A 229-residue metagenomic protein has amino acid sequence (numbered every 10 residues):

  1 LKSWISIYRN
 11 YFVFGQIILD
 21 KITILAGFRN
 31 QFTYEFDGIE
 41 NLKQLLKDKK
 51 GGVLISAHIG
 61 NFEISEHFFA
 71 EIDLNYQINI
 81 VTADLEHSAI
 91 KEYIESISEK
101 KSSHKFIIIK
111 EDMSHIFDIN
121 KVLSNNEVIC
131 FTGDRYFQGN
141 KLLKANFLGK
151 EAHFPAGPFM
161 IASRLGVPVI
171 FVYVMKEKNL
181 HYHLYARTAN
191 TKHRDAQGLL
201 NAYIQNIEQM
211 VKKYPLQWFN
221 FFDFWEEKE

Functional and structural regions predicted by a protein language model:
L1-S56, N61, E95-S96: Membrane-anchoring hydrophobic helices of lipid-metabolizing enzymes
S3-N10, F14, I90, H115 (+3 more regions): Alpha-helical structural motif
I5-S6, K50-E111, G139-K141: Catalytic core of membrane glycerolipid acyltransferases/transacylases, capturing the structured, soluble-facing
F28-E35, K105-E111, F147-G149, A196: Short, flexible loop segments at the rims of nucleotide/cofactor-binding pockets, characterized by
D37, V81, Y185-R187: Residues in well-ordered beta-strands of folded domains
I39-N41, I64-H67, E86, E95 (+3 more regions): Short capping/connector residues at structural and topological boundaries
E71, N75, K100, E111-E229: Non-catalytic C-terminal accessory region of glycerolipid acyltransferases and related lyso-lipid remodeling enzymes
